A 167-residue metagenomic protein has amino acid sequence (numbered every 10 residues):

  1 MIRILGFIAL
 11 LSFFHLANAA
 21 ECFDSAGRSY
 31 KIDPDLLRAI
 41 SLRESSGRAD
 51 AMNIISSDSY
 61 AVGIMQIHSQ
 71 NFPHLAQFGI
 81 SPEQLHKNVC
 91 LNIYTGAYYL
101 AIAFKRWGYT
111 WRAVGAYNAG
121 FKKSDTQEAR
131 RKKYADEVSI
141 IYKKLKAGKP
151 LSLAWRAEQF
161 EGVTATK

Functional and structural regions predicted by a protein language model:
M1-L10: Sec-dependent signal peptide recognition, specifically the positively charged N-region followed immediately by
A20-K167: Catalytic glycan-binding domains that act on GlcNAc-containing polysaccharides
